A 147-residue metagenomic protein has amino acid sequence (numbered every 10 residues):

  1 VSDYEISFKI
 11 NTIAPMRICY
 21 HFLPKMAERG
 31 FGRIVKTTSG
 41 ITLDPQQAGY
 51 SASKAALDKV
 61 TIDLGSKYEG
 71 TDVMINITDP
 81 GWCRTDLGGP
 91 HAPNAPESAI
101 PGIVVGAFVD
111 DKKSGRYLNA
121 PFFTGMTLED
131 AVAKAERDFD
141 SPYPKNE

Functional and structural regions predicted by a protein language model:
D3-E5: Substrate-binding pocket helix/loop in short-chain dehydrogenase/reductase
S7, M16, Y50: Catalytic tyrosine of NAD(P)H-dependent dehydrogenase/reductases that use a Tyr as the general acid/base
C19, S53: Active-site helix of classical SDR
M26, D44-P45, D63-V73: Active-site-adjacent segment of SDR/Rossmann-fold oxidoreductases
S39: Residue(s) in the substrate-gating loop at a strand-loop-helix junction that position the organic substrate next
D44-G49, H91: Active-site loop immediately N-terminal to the catalytic Tyr-X3-Lys motif of short-chain dehydrogenase/reductase
V73, I77-T78, T85-E147: C-terminal helical subdomain
